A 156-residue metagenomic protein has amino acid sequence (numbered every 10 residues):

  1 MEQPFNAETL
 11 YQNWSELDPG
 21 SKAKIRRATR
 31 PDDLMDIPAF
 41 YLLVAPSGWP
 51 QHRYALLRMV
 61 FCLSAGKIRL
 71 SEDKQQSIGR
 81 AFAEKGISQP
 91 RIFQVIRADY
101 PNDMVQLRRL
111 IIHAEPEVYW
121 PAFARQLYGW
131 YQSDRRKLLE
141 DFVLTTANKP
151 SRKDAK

Functional and structural regions predicted by a protein language model:
E2-R58, C62, G66-K156: Basic, alpha-helical nucleic-acid-binding regions used in initiation and control of genome expression
